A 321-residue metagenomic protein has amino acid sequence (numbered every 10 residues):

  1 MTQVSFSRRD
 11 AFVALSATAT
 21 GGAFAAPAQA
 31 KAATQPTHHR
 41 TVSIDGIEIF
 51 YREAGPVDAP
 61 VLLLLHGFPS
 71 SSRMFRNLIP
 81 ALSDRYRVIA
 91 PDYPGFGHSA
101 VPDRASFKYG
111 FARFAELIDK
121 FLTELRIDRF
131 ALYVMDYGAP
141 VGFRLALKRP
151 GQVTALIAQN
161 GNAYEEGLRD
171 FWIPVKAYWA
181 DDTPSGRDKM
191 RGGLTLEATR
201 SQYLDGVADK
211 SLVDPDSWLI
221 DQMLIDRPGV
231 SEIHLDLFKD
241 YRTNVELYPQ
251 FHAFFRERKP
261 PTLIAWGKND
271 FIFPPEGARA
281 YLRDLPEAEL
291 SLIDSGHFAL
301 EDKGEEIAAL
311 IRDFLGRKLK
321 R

Functional and structural regions predicted by a protein language model:
T2-A19: N-terminal secretory signal peptides and thylakoid transit peptides that target proteins across membranes
G21-P27: C-terminal segment of classical bacterial N-terminal signal peptides
K31-H38, G46-I49, A54-V57, V61 (+7 more regions): Flexible "cap/lid" subdomain of the alpha/beta-hydrolase fold that forms the substrate-access gate
L64-G67, A90: Structural cue for short, hydrophobic secondary-structure segments
G67-S70, D136: Active-site glycine-rich loops that stabilize anionic/oxyanionic intermediates across multiple enzyme folds
P69-N77, V88: Serine-hydrolase catalytic-loop signature spanning alpha/beta hydrolases and amidase-signature enzymes
N77-Y86, E124: A short, Lys/Arg-enriched amphipathic alpha-helix followed by its capping loop at the start of a domain
